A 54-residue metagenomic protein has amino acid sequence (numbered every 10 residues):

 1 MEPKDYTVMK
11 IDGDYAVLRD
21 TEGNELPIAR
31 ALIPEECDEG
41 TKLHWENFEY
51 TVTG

Functional and structural regions predicted by a protein language model:
M1-I11: Structural detector for short beta-strands of small beta-barrel domains
D14-V17: Short aromatic-glycine-enriched beta-strand elements
N24-L32: A short macromolecule-binding patch
N47-G54: Short, Lys/Arg- and Gly-enriched loop/turn segments at beta-strand edges
